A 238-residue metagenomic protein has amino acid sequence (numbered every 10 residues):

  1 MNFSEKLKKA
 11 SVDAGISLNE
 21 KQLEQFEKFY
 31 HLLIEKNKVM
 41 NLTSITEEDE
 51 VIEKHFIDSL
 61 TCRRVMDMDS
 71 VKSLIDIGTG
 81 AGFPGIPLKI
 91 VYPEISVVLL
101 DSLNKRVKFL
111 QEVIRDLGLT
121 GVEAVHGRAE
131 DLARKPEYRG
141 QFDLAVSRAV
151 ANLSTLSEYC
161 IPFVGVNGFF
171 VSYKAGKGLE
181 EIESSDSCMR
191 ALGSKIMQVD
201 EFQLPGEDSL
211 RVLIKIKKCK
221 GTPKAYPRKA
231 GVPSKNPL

Functional and structural regions predicted by a protein language model:
N2-V71, I75, K105-V122, K229: Class I SAM-dependent transferase core
L33, L88, K174, I216: Residue-level signal for inorganic ion chemistry
L60-A151, S157: Conserved SAM/SAH cofactor-binding pocket of Class I
Y92, V164-V166: Helix-to-beta-strand junctions that scaffold the AdoMet/dcAdoMet cofactor pocket in Class I SAM-dependent enzymes
R106-K108, G178, I182: Short alpha-helix immediately C-terminal to the canonical SAM-binding loop
N167-E180: Conserved beta-strand signature within the Rossmann-like core of class I S-adenosyl-L-methionine
E183-L238: SAM/dcSAM-binding transferase cores
